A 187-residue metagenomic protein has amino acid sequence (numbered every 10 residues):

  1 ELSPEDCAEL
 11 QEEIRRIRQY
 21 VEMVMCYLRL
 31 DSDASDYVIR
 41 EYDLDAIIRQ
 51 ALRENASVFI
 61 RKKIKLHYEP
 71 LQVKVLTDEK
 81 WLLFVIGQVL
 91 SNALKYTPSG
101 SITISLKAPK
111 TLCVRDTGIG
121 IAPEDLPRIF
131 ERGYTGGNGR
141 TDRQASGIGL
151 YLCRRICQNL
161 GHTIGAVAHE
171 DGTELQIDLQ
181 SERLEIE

Functional and structural regions predicted by a protein language model:
S32-Y37, P70, K74-D78: Conserved micro-motifs of the catalytic ATP-binding
A93-L94: Short helix-loop "hinge" at the ATP-lid/N-box region of the Bergerat-fold HATPase_c
S101-T111: Short beta-strand/loop element within the Bergerat-fold HATPase_c
D116: Acidic ATP/Mg2+-coordinating residue in the GHKL
I121-Y134: Short conserved segment of the HATPase_c
Y134-Q144: Glycine-rich ATP-lid/hinge loop adjacent to the conserved G-boxes
G161-H162, A166: Conserved glycine-rich
